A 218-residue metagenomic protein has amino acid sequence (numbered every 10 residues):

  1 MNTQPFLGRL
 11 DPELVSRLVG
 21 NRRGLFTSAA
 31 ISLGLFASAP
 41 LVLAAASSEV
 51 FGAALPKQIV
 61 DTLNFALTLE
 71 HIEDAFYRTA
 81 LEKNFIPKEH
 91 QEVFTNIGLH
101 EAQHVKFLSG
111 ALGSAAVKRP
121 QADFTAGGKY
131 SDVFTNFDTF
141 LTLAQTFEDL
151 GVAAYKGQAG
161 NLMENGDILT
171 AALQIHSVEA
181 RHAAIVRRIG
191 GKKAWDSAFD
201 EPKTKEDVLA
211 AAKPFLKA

Functional and structural regions predicted by a protein language model:
N2-G20, A29-G34, S38-A218: All-alpha RGS (Regulator of G-protein Signaling) helical domain and cognate RGS-like helical scaffolds
R23-G24: Eukaryotic intrinsically disordered, low-complexity tracts enriched in Ser/Pro/Thr/Gly and charged residues that serve
